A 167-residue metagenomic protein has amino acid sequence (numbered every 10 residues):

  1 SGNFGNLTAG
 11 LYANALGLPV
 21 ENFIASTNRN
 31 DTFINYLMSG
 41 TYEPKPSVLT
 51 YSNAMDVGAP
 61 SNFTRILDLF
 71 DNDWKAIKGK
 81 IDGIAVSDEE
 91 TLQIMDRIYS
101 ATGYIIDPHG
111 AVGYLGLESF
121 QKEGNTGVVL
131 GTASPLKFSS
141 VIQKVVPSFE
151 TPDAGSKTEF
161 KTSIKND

Functional and structural regions predicted by a protein language model:
S1-D167: PLP-dependent amino-acid enzyme catalytic core
